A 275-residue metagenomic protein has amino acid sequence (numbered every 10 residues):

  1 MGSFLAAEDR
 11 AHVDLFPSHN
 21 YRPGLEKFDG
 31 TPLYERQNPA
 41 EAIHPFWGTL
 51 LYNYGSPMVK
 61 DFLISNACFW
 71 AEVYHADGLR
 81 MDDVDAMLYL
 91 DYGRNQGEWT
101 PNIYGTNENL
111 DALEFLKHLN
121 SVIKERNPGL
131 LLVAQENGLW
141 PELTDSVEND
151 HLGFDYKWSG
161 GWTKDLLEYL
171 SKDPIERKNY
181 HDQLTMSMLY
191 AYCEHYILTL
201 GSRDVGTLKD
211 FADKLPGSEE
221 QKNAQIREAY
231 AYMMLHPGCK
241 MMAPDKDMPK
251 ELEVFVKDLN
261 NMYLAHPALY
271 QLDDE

Functional and structural regions predicted by a protein language model:
M1, V59, L63-W70, F115 (+3 more regions): Alpha-helical packing segments of well-folded alpha/beta enzyme cores
M1-N107: Substrate-binding/active-site clefts of carbohydrate-active enzymes
S3-F4, A11, Y196, K246 (+1 more regions): Polar low-complexity intrinsically disordered regions
Y34, E253, Y270-D273: Compositionally biased amphipathic helical and low-complexity segments enriched in hydrophobic
N53, P57-K60, D247-F255: A short, structured beta-strand-centered segment in the mid-to-C-terminal lobe of catalytic cores from group-transfer
H75-D77, Y92-P244, N261-D274: Conserved alpha/beta catalytic core and glycan-binding cleft of carbohydrate-active enzymes
D82, A243-D247: N-terminal structural segment of carbohydrate-active enzymes
